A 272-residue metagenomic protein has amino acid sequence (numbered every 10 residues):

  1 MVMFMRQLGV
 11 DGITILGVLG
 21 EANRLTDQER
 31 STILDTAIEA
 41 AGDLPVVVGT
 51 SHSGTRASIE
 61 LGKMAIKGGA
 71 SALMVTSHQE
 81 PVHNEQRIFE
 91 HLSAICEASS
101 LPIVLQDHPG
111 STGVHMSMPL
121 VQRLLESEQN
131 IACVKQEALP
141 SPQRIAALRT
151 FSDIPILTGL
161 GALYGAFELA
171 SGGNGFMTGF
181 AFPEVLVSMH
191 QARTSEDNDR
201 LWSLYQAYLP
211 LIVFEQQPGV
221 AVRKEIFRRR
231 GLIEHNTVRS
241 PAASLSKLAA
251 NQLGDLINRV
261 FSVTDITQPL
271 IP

Functional and structural regions predicted by a protein language model:
M1-G113, R123: Active-site beta->alpha loop and helix N-cap motifs at the rims of alpha/beta catalytic domains
L8-V10, L169-G173, A181-P272: C-terminal alpha-helical cap/extension of soluble enzyme domains
R30, L34, S58, L92 (+4 more regions): A general structural signal for well-ordered alpha-helical segments in protein cores
A41, S99, E128, F151-S152 (+2 more regions): A broad structural signal for alpha-helix termini and local helix breaks/kinks
E97, P109-Q216: Catalytic alpha/beta core domains of metabolic enzymes, predominantly
